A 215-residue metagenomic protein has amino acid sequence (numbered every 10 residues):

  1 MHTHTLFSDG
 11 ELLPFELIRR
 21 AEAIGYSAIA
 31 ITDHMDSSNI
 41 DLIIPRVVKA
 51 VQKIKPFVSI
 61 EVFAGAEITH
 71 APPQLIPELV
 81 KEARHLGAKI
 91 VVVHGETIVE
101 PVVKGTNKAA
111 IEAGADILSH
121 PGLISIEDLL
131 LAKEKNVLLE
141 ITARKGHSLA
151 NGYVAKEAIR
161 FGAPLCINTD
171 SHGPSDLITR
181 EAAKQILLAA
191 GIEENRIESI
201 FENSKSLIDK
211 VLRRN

Functional and structural regions predicted by a protein language model:
M1-T3, E100, K108-S119, L123-N215: Charged catalytic cores and adjacent phosphate/nucleic-acid-binding surfaces used for phosphate/nucleic-acid chemistry
T3, E22-I29, D36, K49-V62: Non-catalytic interaction surface on structured domains
H4, M35, E67-T69, E96 (+2 more regions): Catalytic metal-binding/acid-base residues of hydrolase active sites
L6-I44: Metal-associated gating/positioning segment near the N- to mid-region
L13, I43, L75-I76, V103 (+2 more regions): Residues at alpha-helix caps and immediate loop-helix transition turns in enzyme cores, especially N- and C-cap
L17, T32, V47, V51 (+4 more regions): Aromatic/hydrophobic pocket-lining residues that form π-stacking "cages" and hydrophobic walls in ligand
I40-I141, D209-N215: Extended substrate/RNA-proximal surfaces in nucleic-acid metabolism proteins
